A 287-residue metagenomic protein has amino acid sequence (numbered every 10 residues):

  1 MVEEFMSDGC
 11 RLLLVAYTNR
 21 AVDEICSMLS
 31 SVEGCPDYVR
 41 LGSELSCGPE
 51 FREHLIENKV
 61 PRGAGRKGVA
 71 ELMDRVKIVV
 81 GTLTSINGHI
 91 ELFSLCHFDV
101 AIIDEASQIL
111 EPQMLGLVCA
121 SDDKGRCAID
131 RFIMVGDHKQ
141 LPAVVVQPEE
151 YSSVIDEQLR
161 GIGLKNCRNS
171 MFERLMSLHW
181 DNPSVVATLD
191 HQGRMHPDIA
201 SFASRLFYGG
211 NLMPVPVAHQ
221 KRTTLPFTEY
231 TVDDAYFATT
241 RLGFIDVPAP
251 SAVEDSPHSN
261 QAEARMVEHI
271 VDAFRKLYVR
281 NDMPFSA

Functional and structural regions predicted by a protein language model:
M1-C10, E24-S30, C119-D123: Walker A/P-loop NTP-binding motif
S7-D8, T18-R20, T84-I86, L92 (+1 more regions): Conserved helicase motor core of SF1/SF2 NTP-dependent helicases
C10-S31, L41, L45: Conserved Walker A/P-loop ATP-binding site and its immediately adjacent core in helicase/helicase-like ATPase domains
R11, D37, R131: Residues at the starts of beta-strands that form the adenosine-phosphate
A16, V80-G81: Short beta-strand scaffold positions
E33-E50, M213: Conserved RecA-like helicase motor-core motifs
Y38, K77-I78, V186, L242: Short, conserved active-site loop motifs that form the nucleotide-linked donor/cofactor pocket
E50-V79: Conserved motor-coupling elements within RecA-like helicase/translocase cores
